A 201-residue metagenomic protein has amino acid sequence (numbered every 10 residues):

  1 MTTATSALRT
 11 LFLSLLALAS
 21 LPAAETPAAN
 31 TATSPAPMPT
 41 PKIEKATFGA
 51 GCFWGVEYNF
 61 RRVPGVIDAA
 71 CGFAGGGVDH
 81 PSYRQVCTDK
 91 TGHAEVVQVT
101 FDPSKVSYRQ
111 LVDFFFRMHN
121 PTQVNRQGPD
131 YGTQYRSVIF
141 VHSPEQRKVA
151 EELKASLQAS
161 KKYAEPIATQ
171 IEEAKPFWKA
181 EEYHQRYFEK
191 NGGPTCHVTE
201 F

Functional and structural regions predicted by a protein language model:
T2-F201: Flexible coil/turn and secondary-structure edge motifs
